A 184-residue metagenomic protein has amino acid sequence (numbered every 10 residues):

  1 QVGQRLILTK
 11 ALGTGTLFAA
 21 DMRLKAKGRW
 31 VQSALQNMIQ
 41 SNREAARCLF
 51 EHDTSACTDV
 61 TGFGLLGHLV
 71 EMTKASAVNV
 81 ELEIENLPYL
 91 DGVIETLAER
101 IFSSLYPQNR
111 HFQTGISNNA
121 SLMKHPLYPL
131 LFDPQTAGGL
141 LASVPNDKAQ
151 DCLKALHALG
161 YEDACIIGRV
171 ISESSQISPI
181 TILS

Functional and structural regions predicted by a protein language model:
Q1-S184: Helix-biased detector of long, well-ordered alpha-helical tracts
